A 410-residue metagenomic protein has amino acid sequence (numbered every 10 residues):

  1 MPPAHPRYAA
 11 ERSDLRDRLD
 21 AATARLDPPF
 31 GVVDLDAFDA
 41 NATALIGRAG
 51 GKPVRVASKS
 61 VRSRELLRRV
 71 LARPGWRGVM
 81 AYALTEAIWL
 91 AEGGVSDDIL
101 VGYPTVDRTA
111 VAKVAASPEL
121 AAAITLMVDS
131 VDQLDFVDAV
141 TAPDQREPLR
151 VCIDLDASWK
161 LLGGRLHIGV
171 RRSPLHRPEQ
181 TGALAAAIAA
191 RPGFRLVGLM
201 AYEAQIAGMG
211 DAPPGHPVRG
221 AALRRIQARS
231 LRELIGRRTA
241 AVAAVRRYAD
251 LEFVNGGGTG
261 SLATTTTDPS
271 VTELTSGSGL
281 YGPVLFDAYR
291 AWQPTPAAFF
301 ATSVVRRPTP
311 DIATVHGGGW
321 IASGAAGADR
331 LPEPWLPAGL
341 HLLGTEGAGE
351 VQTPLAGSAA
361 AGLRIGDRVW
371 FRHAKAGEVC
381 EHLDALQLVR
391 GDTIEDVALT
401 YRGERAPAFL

Functional and structural regions predicted by a protein language model:
M1-A116, E404-L410: A charged N-terminal "starter" segment
A21, L26, F30-G31, R48-P53 (+16 more regions): Hydrophobic/basic alpha-helical segments enriched in Actinobacteria
T23-D34, D97-V101, E119-L126, L166-L175 (+2 more regions): Glycine-rich tight-turn/loop motif centered on a GG-T
A57-E203, G208: Active-site-proximal beta-alpha core segment in soluble small-molecule metabolic enzymes
A157-G282: Active-site loop/helix belt of alpha/beta enzymes
P294-A301: Short coil-to-beta-strand transition motifs
R307-L410: C-terminal accessory subdomain/extension
